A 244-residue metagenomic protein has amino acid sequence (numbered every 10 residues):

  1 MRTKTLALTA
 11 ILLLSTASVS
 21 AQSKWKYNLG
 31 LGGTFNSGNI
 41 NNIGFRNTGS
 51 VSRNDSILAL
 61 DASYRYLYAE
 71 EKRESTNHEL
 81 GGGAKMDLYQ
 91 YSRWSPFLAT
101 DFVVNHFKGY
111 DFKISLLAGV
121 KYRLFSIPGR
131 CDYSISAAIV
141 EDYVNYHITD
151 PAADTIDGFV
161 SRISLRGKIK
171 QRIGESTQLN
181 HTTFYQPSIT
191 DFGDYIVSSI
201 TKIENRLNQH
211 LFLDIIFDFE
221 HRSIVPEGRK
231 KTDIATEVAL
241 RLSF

Functional and structural regions predicted by a protein language model:
W25, N41-F45, T76-L80, F112-L116 (+4 more regions): Residues that define the transmembrane beta-barrel architecture of outer-membrane proteins
W25, S56-A62, R93-P96, P128-R130 (+2 more regions): Repeated loop/turn-to-beta-strand initiation elements of outer-membrane beta-barrel proteins
L31-G33, A62-Y66, A84, L98-F102 (+5 more regions): Transmembrane beta-barrel strands of outer-membrane/channel proteins
G33-S37, D55, Y66-E70, F102-H106 (+5 more regions): Transmembrane beta-strands of outer-membrane beta-barrel pores
F35-I43, E71-N77, V104-F112, S188-I196 (+1 more regions): Solvent-exposed loop/turn segments connecting transmembrane beta-strands in outer-membrane beta-barrel proteins
R53-I57, L88-S92, K121-S126, G167 (+3 more regions): Outer-membrane beta-barrel proteins
L117, I203-R206, I216, T232-F244: Outer-membrane beta-barrel "beta-signal"
R130-F212, E220: Outer-membrane beta-barrel transmembrane domain signature
